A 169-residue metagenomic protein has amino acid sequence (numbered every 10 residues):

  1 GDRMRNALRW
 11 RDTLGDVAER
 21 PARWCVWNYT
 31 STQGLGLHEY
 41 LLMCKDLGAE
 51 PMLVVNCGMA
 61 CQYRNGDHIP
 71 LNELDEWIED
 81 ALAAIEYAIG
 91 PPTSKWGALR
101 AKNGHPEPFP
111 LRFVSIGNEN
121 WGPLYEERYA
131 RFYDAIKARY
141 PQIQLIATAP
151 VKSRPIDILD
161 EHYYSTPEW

Functional and structural regions predicted by a protein language model:
G1-R5, V54-M59, A149-V151: Short, solvent-exposed turn/loop segments enriched in Gly/Ser/Thr/Pro and often Arg
D2-L37, R64-E79, E86, G90-S115: Aromatic- and acidic-residue-enriched carbohydrate-binding clefts of CAZyme catalytic domains
G36-M43, D80, A84, R128 (+1 more regions): A general structural detector for well-ordered alpha-helical segments in enzyme core domains, enriched
H38-M43, A101-K102, W169: Short amphipathic alpha-helices and their capping/turn segments at secondary-structure boundaries
E39-E50, E107-P108, R139-Y140: A structural motif corresponding to the C-terminal end of an alpha-helix and its immediate exit/capping segment
C44, A84, V114, L159: Conserved, mostly hydrophobic/aromatic
E50-M52, P108-S115, Q142-I146, I158: Structural preference for beta-strand elements that scaffold enzyme active sites
R100, N120-W169: Noncatalytic carbohydrate-binding groove/subsite architecture in carbohydrate-active enzymes
